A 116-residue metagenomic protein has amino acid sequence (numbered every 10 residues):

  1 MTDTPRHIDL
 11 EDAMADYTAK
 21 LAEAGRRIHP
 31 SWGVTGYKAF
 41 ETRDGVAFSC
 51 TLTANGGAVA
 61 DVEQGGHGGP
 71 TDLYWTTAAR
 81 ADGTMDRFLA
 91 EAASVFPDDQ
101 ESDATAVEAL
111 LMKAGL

Functional and structural regions predicted by a protein language model:
T2-L116: Terminal leader/tail segments of proteins
